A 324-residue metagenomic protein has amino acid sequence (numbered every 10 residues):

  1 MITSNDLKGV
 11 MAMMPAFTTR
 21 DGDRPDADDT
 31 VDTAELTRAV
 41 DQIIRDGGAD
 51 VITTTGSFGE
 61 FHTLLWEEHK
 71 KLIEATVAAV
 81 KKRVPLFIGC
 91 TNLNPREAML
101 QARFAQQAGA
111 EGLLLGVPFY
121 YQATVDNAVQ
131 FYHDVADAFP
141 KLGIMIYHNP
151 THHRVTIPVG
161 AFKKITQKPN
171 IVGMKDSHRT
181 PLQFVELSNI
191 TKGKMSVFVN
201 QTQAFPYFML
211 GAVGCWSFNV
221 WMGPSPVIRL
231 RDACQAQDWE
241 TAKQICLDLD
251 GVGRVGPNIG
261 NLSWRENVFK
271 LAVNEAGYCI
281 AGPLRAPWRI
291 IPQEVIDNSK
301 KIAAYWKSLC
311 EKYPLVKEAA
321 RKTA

Functional and structural regions predicted by a protein language model:
I2-T156, W288-R289, Y313: Active-site beta->alpha loop and helix N-cap motifs at the rims of alpha/beta catalytic domains
G9-T19, Q42, D46-A49, P226-A324: C-terminal alpha-helical cap/extension of soluble enzyme domains
L36, I73, A98, Y132 (+3 more regions): A general structural signal for well-ordered alpha-helical segments in protein cores
D46, K71, A75-V80, F104 (+8 more regions): Alpha-helical structural signal in soluble globular domains
L64-L65, V125-A128, E186-L187, V227-L230 (+1 more regions): Short secondary-structure transition/capping segments
A138-F139, N149-G253, P257-N261: Catalytic alpha/beta core domains of metabolic enzymes, predominantly
